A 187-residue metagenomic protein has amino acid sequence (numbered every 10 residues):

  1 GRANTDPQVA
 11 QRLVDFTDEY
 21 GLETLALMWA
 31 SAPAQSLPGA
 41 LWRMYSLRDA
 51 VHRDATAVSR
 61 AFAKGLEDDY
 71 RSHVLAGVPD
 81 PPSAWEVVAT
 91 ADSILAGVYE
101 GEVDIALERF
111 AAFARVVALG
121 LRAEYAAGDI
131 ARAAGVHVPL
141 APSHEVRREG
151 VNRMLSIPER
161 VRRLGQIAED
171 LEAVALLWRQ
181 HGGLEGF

Functional and structural regions predicted by a protein language model:
G1-Y20, T24-M28: Leu/Val/Ala/Ile-rich N-terminal alpha-helices, chiefly Sec-type signal peptides and the beginnings
T5, L13-T17, A32-Q35, P79-P82 (+2 more regions): Conserved aromatic-histidine-acidic binding/catalytic patches
Q8-Q11, Q35, Q166, Q180: Residue-identity detector for glutamine
E23-D92: Long, charge-patterned amphipathic interaction tracts in eukaryotic proteins
T24, P33, A55-F62, L66 (+4 more regions): Long, hydrophobic, amphipathic alpha-helical segments used as structural scaffolds
S31, R43, G65, A112 (+4 more regions): Residue-level signal for alpha-helical context at structural boundaries
Y70-G150: Conserved binding-pocket/active-site segment within a compact domain
H144-F187: Extended, charged low-complexity segments that frequently continue into or abut oligomerization scaffolds
